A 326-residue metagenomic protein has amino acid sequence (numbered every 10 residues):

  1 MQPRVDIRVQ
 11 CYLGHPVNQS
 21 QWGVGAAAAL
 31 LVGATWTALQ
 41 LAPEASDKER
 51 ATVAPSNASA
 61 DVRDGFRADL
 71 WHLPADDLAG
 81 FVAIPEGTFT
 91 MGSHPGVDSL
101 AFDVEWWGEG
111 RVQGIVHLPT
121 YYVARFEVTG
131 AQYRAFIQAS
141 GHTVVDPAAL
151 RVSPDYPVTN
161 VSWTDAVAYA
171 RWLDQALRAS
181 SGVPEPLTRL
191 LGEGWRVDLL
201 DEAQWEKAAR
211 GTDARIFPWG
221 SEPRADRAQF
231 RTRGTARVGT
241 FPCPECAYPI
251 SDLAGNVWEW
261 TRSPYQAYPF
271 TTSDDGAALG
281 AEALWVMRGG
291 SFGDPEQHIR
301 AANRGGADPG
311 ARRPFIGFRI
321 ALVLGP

Functional and structural regions predicted by a protein language model:
R4-I7, C11-Y12, N18-R50, S56-D64 (+2 more regions): Disulfide-stabilized, aromatic/cysteine-rich ligand-recognition loop
R63-L78, P186-L187: A short, compositionally biased domain-edge/stem linker segment
W71-V144, N160-D165, R171, A254-G255 (+1 more regions): A short glycine-rich, aromatic-capped structural motif
H72-L73, V112-Q113, V158, V238-P242 (+1 more regions): Short Gly/Pro-enriched turn/cap motifs at secondary-structure boundaries
T90, H94-P95, L100-E105, V152 (+1 more regions): Functional-site microenvironments in short loops/helix caps that host divalent-cation chemistry
A139-A148, R215-F217: Cytochrome P450 catalytic domain signature, combining two hallmark sequence patches
A149-T159: Surface-exposed aromatic
